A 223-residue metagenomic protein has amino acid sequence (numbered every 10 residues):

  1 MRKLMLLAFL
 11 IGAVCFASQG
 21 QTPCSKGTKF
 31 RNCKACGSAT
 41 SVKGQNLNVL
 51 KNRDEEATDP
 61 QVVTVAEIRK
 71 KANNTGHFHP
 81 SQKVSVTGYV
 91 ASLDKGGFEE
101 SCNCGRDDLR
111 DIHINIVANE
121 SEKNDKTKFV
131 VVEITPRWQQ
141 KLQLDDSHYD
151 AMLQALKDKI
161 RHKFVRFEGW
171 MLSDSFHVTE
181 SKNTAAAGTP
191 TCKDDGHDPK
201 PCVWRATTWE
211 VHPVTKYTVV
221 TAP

Functional and structural regions predicted by a protein language model:
L4-A13: Sec-dependent N-terminal signal peptides
A13-Q19: C-terminal segment of classical bacterial N-terminal signal peptides
G20-P223: OB-fold and OB-like single-stranded nucleic-acid-recognition modules and their adjacent interaction interfaces
